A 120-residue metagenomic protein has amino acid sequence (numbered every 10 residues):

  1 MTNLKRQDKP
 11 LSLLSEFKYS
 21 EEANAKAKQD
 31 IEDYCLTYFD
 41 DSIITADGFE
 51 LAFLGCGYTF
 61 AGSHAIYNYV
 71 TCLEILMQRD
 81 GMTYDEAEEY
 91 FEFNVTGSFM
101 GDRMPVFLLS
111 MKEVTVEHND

Functional and structural regions predicted by a protein language model:
M1-K5: N-terminal acidic, proline/glycine-rich, low-complexity intrinsically disordered segments
R6-D120: C-terminal alpha-helical interaction appendages
